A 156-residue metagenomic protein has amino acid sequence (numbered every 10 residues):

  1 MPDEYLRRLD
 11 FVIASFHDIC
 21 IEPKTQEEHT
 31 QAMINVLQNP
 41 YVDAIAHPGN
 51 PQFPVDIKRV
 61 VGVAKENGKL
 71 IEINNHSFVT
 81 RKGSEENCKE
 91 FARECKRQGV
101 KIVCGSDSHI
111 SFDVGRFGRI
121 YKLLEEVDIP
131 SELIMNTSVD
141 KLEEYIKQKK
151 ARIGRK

Functional and structural regions predicted by a protein language model:
M1-L70, E125-D128, L133-I134, L142-K156: Extended substrate/RNA-proximal surfaces in nucleic-acid metabolism proteins
S15, L70-R81: His/Asp/Glu-enriched short active-site or ligand-binding loop at hydrolase and phosphoryl-transfer sites
L37-Q38, K96-G99: Short hydrophobic "helix-edge" motifs at membrane interfaces and signal-peptide entry regions
I45-G49, N75, S106-S108: Histidine-centered catalytic micro-motifs
Q52, F78-V79, I110, V139: Positions that flank functional sites
P54-V63, R81-K96, S111-E125, Y145-I146: Histidine/acidic-residue-rich catalytic or RNA/ligand-binding cores of hydrolases and nuclease-related proteins
V100-V114, I134: Short acidic/histidine-rich active-site segments
